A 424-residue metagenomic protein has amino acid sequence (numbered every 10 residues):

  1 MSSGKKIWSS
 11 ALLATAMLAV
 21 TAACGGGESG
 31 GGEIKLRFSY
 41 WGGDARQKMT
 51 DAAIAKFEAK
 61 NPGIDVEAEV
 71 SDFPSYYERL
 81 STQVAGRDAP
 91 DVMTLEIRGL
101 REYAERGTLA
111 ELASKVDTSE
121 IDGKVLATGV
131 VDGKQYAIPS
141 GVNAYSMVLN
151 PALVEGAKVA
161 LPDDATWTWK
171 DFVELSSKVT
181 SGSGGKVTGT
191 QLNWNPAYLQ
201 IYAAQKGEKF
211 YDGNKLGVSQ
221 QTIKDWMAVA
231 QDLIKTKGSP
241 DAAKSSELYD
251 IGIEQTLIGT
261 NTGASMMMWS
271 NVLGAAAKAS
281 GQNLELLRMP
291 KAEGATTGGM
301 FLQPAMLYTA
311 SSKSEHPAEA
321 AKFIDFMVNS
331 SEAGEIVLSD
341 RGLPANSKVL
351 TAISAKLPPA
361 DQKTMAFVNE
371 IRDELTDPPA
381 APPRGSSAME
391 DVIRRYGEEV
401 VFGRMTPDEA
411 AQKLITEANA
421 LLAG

Functional and structural regions predicted by a protein language model:
M1-R37, A59, Q412, T416-G424: Short, low-complexity disordered leader/linker segments with a strong preference for bacterial N-terminal type II
G32-G43, I64-E69, D91-V92, Y136 (+1 more regions): Short, well-ordered beta-strand elements
A55-I121, E155-K158, T256-T260, A264-S265 (+4 more regions): Extracytoplasmic "Venus flytrap"/periplasmic binding protein-like
A59, G129-A197, E208-K244, S312-A318 (+3 more regions): Helix-loop-helix "hinge/cap" segment bordering the ligand-binding cleft or interdomain interface
I97-S146, K170-D171, E285-L287, R372: Hinge/lid segment of periplasmic solute-binding proteins
Y198, D225-E319: Extracytoplasmic/periplasmic substrate-binding proteins
L273-G274, M306-S387: Mature extracytoplasmic/periplasmic domains
T364-E417: C-terminal capping/gating helix-and-loop segments adjacent to ligand/active sites or protein-protein/ligand interfaces
